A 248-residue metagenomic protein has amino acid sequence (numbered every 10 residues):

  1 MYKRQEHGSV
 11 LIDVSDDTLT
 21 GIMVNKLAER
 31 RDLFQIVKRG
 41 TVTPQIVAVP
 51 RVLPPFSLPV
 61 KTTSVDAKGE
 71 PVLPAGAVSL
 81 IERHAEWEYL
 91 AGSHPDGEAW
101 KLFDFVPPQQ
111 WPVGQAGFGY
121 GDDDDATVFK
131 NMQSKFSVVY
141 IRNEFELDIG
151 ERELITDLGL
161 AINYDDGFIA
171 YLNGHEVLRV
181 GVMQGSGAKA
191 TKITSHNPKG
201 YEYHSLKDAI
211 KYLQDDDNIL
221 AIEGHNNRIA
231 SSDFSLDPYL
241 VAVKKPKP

Functional and structural regions predicted by a protein language model:
K3-V72: Metal-dependent phosphoesterase/phosphodiesterase active-site architecture
L33-R39, E176-S195: Short, solvent-exposed beta-strand-to-loop segments that form ligand-recognition rims of beta-rich domains
P71-D104: GGW-centered surface loops in extracellular recognition modules
W87, W111, S137, F145 (+2 more regions): Aromatic-lined ligand-binding clefts that engage carbohydrates, nucleic acids, or primary amines
L90-D96, F105, G117-G119, D148-R152 (+4 more regions): Acidic glycine-/aspartate-rich tracts in secreted/extracellular proteins
F103-R142: Surface-exposed, low-complexity/disordered Ser/Thr/Gly/Pro/Asn-rich loops and linkers
V128-Q133, R142-L147, A190-S195, K207-Y212: Beta-strand-rich interaction surfaces with strong enrichment in secreted/lumenal proteins
M183, K192-P248: An acidic-aromatic loop/edge-strand motif
